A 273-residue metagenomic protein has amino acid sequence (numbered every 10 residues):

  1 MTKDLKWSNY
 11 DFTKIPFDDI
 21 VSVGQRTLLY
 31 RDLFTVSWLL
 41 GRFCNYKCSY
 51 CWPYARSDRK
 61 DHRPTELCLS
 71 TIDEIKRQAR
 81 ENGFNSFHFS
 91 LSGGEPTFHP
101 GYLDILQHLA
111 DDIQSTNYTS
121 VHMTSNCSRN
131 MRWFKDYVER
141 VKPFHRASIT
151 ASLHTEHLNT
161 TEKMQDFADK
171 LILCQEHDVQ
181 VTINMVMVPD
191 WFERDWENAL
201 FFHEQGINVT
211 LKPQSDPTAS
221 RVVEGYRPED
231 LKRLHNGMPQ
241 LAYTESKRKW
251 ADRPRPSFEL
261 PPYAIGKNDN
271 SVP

Functional and structural regions predicted by a protein language model:
M1-S37, G83, R253, P262: N-terminal [4Fe-4S]-dependent radical SAM core
W7-V23, H62-S70, M123-S128: Short coil-to-helix leader/linker segments, especially the first N-terminal amphipathic alpha-helix with its helix
Q25-S70: Canonical Radical SAM [4Fe-4S] cluster-binding loop centered on the CxxxCxxC motif and its immediate flanking residues
F34, N85-F87, N268: Exposed loop/turn and edge beta-strand positions of beta-sandwich/beta-sheet ligand-binding modules
L67-E74, D166: Well-ordered alpha-helical segments embedded in enzymatic catalytic cores
K76-S90, H99-F202, N208: Radical SAM/AdoMet-radical enzyme domain recognition
G93-G94: Active-site beta-strand/loop signature of hydrolases that rely on acidic residues for catalysis
S148, S152-V272: Radical SAM enzyme [4Fe-4S]-AdoMet core and its adjacent flexible, acidic and glycine-rich loops/tails across
